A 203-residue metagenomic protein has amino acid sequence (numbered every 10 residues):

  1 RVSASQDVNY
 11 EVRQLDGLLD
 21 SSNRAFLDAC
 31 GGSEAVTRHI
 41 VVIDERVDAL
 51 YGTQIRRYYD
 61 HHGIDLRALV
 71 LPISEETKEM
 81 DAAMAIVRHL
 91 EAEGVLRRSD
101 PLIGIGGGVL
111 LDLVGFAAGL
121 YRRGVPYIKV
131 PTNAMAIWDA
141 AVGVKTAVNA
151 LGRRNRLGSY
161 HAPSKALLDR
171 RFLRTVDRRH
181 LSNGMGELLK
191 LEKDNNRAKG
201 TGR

Functional and structural regions predicted by a protein language model:
R1-P101, K190: ATP/NTP phosphate-donor binding region
Q14, K78, G107, V130 (+1 more regions): Single, functionally critical "micro-switch" positions that shape active/binding sites and transmembrane helices
V42, V70, G104-G106, K129 (+1 more regions): Short beta-strand segments
A49, V109-L111, R174: Glycine-rich nucleotide phosphate-binding loop and flanking beta-alpha elements of Rossmann-like dinucleotide-binding
Y51-T53, L113-G115, D139: Short glycine-/acidic-enriched loop or helix-start segments at secondary-structure transitions that form or flank
G94-T132: A short, small-residue-rich loop immediately preceding and capping a beta-strand
F116-R203: A glycine/threonine-rich phosphate-anchoring loop and its flanking beta-alpha core in nucleotide/phosphate-binding
